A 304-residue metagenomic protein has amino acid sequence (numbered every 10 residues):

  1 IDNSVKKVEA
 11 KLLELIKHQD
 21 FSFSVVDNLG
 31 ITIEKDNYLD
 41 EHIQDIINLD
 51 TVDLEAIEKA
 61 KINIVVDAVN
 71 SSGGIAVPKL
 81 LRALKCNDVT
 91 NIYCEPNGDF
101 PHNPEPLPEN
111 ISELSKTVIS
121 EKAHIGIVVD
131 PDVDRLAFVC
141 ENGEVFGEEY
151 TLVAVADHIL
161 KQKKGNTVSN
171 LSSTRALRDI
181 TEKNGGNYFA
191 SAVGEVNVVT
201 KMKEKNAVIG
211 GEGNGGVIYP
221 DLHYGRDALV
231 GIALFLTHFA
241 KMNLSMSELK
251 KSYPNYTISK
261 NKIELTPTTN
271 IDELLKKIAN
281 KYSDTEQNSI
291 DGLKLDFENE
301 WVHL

Functional and structural regions predicted by a protein language model:
I1, I75-K79, P101-E105, A137-N142 (+3 more regions): Short acidic, glycine/serine/threonine-rich loops at helix termini
I1-E121: Gly/Ser/Thr-enriched, mixed-charge loops and adjacent short helices that form phosphate/oxyanion-binding elements
N3, A10-Q44, N48, E141-G213 (+1 more regions): Proline/glycine-rich low-complexity loops and linkers
S4, V8, Y38-I46, D50 (+14 more regions): General structural feature for long, well-ordered alpha-helical segments within catalytic domains of soluble enzymes
A56-I57, T117-V118, V128, D296 (+1 more regions): Replace "in large, NTP-powered and nucleic-acid-processing enzymes" with "in large, NTP-powered factors and other
I64, I127-V129, I209: Residue-level marker for buried hydrophobic side chains located in beta-strands that build the well-ordered beta-sheet
I125, K163-L304: Phosphate-binding and adjacent anionic-ligand microenvironments
